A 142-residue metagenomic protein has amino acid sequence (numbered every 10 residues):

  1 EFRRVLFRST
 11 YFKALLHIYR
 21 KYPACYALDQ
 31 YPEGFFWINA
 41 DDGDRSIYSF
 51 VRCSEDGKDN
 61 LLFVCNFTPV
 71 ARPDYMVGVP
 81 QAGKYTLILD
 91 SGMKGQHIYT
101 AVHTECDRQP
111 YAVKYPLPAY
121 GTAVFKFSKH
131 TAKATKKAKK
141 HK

Functional and structural regions predicted by a protein language model:
R3-K142: Carbohydrate-interacting/catalytic domains
